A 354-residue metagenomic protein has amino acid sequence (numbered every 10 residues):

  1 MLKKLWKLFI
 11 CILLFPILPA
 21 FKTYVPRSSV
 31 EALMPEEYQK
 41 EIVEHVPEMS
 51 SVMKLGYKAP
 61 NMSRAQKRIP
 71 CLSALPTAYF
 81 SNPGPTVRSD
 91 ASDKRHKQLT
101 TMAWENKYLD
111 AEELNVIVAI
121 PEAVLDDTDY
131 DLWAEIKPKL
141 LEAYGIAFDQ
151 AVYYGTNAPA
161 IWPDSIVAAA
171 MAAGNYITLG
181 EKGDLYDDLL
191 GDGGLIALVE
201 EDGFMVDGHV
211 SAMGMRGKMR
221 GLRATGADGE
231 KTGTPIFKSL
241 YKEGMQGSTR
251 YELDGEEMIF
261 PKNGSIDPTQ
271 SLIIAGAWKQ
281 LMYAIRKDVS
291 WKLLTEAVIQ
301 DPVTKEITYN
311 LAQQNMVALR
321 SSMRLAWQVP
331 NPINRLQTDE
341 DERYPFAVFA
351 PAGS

Functional and structural regions predicted by a protein language model:
L5, K22-V30, Y309-S354: Protruding loop/beta-arch "assembly-hinge" segments enriched in small, turn-prone residues
K7-P16: Classical Sec-dependent N-terminal signal peptides that target proteins to the secretory pathway
T23-V116: Assembly/oligomerization interface modules of large self-assembling protein complexes
M62-S63, S165, A170-V317, M323: Extended oligomerization regions of viral-like shell subunits
S73-A78, N115-I117, V124, I146 (+4 more regions): Short loop/turn segments at secondary-structure transitions that flank enzyme active sites
T77-N82, T128, K218-G221, Y283 (+1 more regions): Short helix/loop capping segments that flank catalytic or ligand/cofactor-binding pockets
K97-L99, W104-Y108, E113-L198, E252 (+2 more regions): Alpha-helical scaffold segments that mediate packing/assembly in large oligomeric complexes
